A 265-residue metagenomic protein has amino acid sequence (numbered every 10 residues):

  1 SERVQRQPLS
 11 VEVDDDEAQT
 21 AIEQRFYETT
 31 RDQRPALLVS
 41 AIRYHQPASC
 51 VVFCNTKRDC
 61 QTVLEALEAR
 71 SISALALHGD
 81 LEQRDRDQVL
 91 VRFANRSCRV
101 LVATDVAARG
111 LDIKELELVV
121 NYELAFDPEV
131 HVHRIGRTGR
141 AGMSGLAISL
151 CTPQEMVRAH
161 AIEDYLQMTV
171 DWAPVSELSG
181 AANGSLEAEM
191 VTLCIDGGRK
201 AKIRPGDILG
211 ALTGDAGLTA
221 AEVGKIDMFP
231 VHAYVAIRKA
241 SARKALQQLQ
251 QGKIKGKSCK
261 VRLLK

Functional and structural regions predicted by a protein language model:
S1-K265: Conserved helicase RecA-like core
